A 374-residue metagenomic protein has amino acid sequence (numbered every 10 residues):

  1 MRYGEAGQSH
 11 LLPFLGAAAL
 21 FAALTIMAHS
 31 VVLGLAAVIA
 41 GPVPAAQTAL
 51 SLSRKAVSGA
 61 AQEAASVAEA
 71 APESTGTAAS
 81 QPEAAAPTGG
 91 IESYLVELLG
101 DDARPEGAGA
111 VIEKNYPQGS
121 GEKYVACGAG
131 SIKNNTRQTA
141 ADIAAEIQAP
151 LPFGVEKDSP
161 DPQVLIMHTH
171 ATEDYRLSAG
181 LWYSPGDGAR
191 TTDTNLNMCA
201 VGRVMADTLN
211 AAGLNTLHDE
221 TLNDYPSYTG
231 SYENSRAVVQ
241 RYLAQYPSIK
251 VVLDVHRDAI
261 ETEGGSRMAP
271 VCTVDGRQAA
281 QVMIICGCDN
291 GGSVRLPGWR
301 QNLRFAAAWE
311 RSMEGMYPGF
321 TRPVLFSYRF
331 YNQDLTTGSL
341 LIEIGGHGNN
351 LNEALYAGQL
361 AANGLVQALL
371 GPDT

Functional and structural regions predicted by a protein language model:
M1-F21: N-terminal Sec-pathway targeting helices
A17-K250, A259-G264, Q359, L370-D373: N-terminal catalytic or cofactor-binding beta/alpha core of small enzyme domains
L165-H168, T216-H218, V251-D254, M283-C286 (+2 more regions): Structural recognition of the beta-strand scaffold that forms the well-ordered cores of secreted hydrolase catalytic
A171-D174, L222-P226, R257-T262, D289-G292 (+2 more regions): Solvent-exposed loop/turn segments at secondary-structure junctions within structured extracellular/periplasmic domains
S184-G188, I260-G298: A short, glycine/acidic-enriched catalytic loop
V239, G264-C272, V324-F330: Alpha-helical scaffolding within the catalytic cores of extracellular/periplasmic polymer-degrading hydrolases
G298-L325: Active-site-adjacent substrate-binding region of metalloamidase/peptidase-like peptide-processing proteins
G319-T374: Active-site-adjacent mobile loop/cap segments within catalytic or ligand-binding domains
